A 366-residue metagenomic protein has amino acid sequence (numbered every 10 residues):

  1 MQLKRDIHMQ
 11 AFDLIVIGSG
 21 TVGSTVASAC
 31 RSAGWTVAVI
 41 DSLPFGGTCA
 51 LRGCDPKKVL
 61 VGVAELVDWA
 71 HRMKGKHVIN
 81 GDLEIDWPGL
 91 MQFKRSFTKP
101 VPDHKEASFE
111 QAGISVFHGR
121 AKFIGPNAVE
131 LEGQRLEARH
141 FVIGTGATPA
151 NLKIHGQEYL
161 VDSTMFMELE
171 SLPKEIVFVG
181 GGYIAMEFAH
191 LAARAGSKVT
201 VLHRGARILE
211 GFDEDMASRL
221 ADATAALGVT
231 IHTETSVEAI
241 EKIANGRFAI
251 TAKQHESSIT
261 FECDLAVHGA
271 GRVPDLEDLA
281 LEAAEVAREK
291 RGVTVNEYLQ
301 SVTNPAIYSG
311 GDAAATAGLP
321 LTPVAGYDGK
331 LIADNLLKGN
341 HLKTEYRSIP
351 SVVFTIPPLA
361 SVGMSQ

Functional and structural regions predicted by a protein language model:
Q2-R5, Q10-F12, S28-W35, I40-L172 (+7 more regions): Glycine-rich flavin
F12-V39, F178, A185-R194: N-terminal Rossmann-like FAD-binding beta1-loop-alpha1 element of flavoenzymes
I15-I17, A121, L136-G146, F178-V179 (+3 more regions): Short hydrophobic core segments
G18-G23, G146, G180-A185, G271 (+2 more regions): Conserved phosphate-binding and hydrolysis motifs of nucleotide-dependent enzymes
G20, R120-K122, G182, T235-S236: Conserved acidic residues
C54, T145-K198, L202, L227 (+3 more regions): Glycine-rich dinucleotide-binding loop and its adjacent helix/turn
E158-P173, T260-N340: FAD-site-proximal beta/loop scaffold in flavoenzymes
E241, A360-Q366: Structured beta-strand/loop patches that form or line metal/cofactor-binding pockets in enzymes
